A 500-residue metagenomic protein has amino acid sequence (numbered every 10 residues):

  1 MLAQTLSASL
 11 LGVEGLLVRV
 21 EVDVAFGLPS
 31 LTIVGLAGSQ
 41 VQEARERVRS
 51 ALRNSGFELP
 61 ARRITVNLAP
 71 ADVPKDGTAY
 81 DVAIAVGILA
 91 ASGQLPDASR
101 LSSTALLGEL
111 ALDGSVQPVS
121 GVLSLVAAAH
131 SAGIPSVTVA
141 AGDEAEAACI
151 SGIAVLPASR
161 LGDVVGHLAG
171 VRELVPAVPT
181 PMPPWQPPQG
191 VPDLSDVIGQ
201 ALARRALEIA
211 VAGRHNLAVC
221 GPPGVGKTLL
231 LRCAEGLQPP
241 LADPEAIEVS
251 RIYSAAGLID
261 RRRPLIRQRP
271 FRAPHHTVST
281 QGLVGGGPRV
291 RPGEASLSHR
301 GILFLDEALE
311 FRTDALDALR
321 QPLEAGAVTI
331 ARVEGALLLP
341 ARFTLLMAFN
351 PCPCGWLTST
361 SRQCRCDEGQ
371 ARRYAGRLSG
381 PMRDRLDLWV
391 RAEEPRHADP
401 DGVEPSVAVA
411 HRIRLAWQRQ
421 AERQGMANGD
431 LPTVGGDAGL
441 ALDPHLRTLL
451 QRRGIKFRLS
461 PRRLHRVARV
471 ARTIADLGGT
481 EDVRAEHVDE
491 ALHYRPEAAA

Functional and structural regions predicted by a protein language model:
M1-A218, V225-T228, A331, E481-A500: Peripheral, non-AAA+ core regions of ATP-driven protein-machinery
V18-V24, L283, D387-V390: Short beta-strand elements
V34-R45, P60, N67-G77, V290 (+1 more regions): Basic, amphipathic alpha-helical bundle interface domains used for macromolecular binding and assembly
V66, V219, A234, L305 (+1 more regions): Hydrophobic anchor at the beta1->P-loop junction of P-loop NTPases
D113, G226, L305-R312, G355: Catalytic P-loop NTPase motifs of RecA-like helicase/translocase cores
E208-A210, P264-P270, H275, T280-L303 (+1 more regions): Conserved alpha-helical scaffold flanking the Walker A/P-loop in AAA+ ATPase domains
A218-D260, A325: Walker A/P-loop
R300, D306-A308, A318: Walker B catalytic acidic pair
